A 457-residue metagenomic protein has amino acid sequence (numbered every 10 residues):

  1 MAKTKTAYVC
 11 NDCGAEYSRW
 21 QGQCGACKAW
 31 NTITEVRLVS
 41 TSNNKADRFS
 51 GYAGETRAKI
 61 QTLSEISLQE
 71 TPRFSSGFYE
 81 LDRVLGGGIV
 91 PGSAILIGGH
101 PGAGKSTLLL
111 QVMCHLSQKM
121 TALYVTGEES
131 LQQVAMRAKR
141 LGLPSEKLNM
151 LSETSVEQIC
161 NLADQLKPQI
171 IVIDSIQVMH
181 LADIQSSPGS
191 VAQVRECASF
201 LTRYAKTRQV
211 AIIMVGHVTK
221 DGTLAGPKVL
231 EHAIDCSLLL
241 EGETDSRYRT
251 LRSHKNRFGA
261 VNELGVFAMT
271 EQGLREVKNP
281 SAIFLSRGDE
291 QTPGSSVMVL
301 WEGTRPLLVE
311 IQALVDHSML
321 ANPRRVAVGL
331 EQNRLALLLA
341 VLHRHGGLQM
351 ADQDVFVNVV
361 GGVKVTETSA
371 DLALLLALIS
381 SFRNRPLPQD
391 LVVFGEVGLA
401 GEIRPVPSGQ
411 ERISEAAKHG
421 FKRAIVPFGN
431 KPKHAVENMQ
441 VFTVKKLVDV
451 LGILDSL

Functional and structural regions predicted by a protein language model:
A2-D12, E16-R83, V90-L96, A103-C114 (+5 more regions): Peripheral, non-AAA+ core regions of ATP-driven protein-machinery
H100, G127: P-loop (Walker A) phosphate-binding loop of NTP-binding proteins
A122-T126: Conserved RecA-like ASCE P-loop NTPase motor core of nucleic-acid helicases/translocases
L131: Divalent metal-dependent catalytic cores for phosphoryl transfer on phosphate-bearing substrates
